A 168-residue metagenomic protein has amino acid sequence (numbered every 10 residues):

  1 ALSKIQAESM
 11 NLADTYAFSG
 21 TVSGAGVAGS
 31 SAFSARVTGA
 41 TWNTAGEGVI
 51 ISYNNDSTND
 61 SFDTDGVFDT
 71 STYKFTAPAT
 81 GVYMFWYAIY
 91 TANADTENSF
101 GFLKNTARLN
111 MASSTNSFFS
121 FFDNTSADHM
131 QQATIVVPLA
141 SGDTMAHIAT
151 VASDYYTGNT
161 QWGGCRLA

Functional and structural regions predicted by a protein language model:
A1-V27: Short, low-complexity N-terminal tether/leader segments at secretion or assembly junctions of large, surface-exposed
T15, A88, T150: Surface loops and adjacent helix of pleckstrin homology
S19-T96, F100, F118-F122, D154-A168: Terminal (often C-terminal
A79-T80, K104-N110, P138-T144: A short, structured loop/turn motif at beta-sheet edges
F85, M145-H147: Hydrophobic beta-strand segments within extracellular beta-sandwich modules
A107-S120: Surface-exposed loop/edge segments in extracytoplasmic proteins
N124-T144: Short, surface-exposed tryptophan/glycine-enriched loops that mediate extracellular molecular recognition
H147-D154: Short beta-strand-plus-loop segments that form exposed binding edges in beta-rich domains
